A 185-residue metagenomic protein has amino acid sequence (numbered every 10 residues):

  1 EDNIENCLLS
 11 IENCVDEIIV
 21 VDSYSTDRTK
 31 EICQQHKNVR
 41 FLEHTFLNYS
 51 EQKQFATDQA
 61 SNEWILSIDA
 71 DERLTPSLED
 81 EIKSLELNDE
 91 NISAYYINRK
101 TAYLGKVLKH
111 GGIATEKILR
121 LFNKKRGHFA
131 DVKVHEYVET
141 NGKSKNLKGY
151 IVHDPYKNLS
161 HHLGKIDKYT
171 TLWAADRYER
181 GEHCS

Functional and structural regions predicted by a protein language model:
E1, V15, S23: Aromatic-flanked redox-active Cys/Sec active sites in thiol-based oxidoreductases, especially the WC-centered
D2-N6, D27-Q35, S77-L78: Acidic helix N-cap motif at the loop->helix transition within catalytic regions of sugar-transfer enzymes
L9-I18: Short, acidic, metal-binding catalytic loop of nucleotide-sugar glycosyltransferases
S10, D22-E31, F46, D69: A conserved acidic beta->alpha catalytic loop
C14, N38-F41, W64, N91: Glycine-centered tight turns that cap/initiate beta-strands
D16, K30-Q59: Conserved donor nucleotide-binding strand/loop of the catalytic core
S50-T57, E63-I68, T75-S185: Catalytic-site signature of metal-activated, phosphate-bearing donor transferases, centered on the GT-A/GT-A-like
